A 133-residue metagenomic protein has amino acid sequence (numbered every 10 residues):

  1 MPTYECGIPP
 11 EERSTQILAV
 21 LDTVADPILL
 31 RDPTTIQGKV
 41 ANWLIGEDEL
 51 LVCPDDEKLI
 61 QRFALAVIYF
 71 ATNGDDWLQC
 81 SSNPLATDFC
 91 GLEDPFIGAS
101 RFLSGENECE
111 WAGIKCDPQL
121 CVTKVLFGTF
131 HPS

Functional and structural regions predicted by a protein language model:
M1-S133: Plant-biased, solvent-exposed loop and capping regions within N-terminal extracellular ligand-binding ectodomains
